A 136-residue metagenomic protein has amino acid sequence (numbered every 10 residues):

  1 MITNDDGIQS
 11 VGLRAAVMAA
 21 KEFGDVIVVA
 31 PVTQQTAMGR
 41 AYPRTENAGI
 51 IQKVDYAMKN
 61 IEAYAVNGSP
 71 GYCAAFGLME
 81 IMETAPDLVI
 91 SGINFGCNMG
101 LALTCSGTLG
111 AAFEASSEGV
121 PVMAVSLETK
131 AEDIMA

Functional and structural regions predicted by a protein language model:
I2-Q9, A102-L103: Short, glycine-rich nucleotide/cofactor-binding loops
I2-T3, V29-P31, S91-N94, V125-S126: Short beta-strand segments
D6, Q34, S69-P70, N94-C97: Short glycine-rich anion-binding loops that position phosphate/pyrophosphate groups of nucleotides and phosphorylated
V11-E80, T84-A85: A cross-family phosphate/adenosyl-ligand binding-site feature
L88: Short, Asp-centered acidic motifs that coordinate Mg2+ and/or phosphate in catalytic or ligand-binding sites
C97-S106: Glycine/threonine-rich flexible loop motifs
F113, S117-A136: Glycine-rich, Lys/Arg-enriched anion-binding loops that position phosphate/diphosphate groups for phosphoryl
